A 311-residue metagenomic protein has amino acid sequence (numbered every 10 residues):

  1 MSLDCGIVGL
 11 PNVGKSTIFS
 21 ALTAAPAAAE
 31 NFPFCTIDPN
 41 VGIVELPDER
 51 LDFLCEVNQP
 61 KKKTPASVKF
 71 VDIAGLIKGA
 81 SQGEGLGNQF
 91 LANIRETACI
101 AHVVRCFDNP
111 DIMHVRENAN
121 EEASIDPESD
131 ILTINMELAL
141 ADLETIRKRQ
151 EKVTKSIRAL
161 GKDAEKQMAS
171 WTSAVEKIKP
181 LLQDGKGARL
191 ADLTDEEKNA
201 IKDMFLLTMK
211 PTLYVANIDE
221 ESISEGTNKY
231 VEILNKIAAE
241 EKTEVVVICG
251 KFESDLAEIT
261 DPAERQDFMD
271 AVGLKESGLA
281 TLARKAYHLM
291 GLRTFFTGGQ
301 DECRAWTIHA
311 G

Functional and structural regions predicted by a protein language model:
M1-A123, E128, I146, V153 (+1 more regions): Conserved G1/Walker A P-loop phosphate-binding module
L3-V8, V13, F19, R147 (+1 more regions): C-terminal-of-GTPase-core extension/linker across diverse P-loop GTPases
G83, A139, T227: Short, conserved glycine- and acidic-residue-centered signature motifs in active-site or ligand-binding loops
L132-A139: Short, charge/polar-rich alpha-helical segments
